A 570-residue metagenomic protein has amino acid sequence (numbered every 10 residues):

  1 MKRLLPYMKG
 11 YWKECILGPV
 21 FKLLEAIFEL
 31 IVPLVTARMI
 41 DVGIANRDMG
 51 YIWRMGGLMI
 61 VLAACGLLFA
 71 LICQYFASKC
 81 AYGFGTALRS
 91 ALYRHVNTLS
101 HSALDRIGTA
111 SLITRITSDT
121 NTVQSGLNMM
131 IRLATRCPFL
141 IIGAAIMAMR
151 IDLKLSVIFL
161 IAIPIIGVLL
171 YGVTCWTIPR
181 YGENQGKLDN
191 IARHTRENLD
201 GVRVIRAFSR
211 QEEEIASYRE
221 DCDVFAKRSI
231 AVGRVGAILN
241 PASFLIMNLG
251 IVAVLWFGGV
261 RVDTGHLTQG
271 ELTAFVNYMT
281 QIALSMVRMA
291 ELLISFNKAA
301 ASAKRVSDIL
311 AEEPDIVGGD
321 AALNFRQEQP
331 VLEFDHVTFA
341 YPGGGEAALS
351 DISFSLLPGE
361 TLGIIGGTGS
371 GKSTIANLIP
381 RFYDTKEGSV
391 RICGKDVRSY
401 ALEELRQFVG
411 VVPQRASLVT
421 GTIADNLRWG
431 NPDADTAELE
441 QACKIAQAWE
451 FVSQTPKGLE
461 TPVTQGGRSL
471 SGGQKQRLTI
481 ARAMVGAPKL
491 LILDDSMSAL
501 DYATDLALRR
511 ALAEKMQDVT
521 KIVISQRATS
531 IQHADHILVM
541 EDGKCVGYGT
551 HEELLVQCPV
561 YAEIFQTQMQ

Functional and structural regions predicted by a protein language model:
M1-V32, T36, I44-L58, C73-A77 (+16 more regions): Membrane-integrated ABC transporters
G10, E14-I27, L62, M129-N184 (+1 more regions): Transmembrane helices of ABC transporter permease
G10-W12, T98-S102, S118-I131, T135 (+7 more regions): An intracellular "coupling" helix at the cytosolic face of ABC transporter transmembrane type-1 domains
L23-I31, A64-L71, V123-G126, M130-I142 (+6 more regions): Hydrophobic alpha-helical transmembrane bundles that constitute the permease/transmembrane domains of multi-pass
V32, T36, C73, A77 (+6 more regions): Hydrophobic/aromatic residues in alpha-helical transmembrane segments
N46-R47, Y82, S90-T114, S118-T120 (+6 more regions): Short intracellular "coupling" helices and adjacent cytoplasmic loop segments at the cytosolic face of multi-pass
D48-I52, M147-I163, A231-K304, I309-L310: Helix-loop-helix
F325-Q570: ABC-type nucleotide-binding domain
